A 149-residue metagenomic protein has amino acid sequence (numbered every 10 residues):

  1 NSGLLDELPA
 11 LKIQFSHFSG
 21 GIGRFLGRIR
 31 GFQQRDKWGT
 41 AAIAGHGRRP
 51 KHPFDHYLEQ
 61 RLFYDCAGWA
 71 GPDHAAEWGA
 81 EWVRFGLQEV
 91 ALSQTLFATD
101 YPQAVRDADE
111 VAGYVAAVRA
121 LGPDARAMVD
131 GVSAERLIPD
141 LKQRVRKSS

Functional and structural regions predicted by a protein language model:
N1-R61, E77-S93: Histidine/acidic residue-rich metal-binding segments in metalloenzymes
S2-G3, L11, G21, F63-Y64 (+3 more regions): Mid-to-C-terminal alpha-helical segments outside catalytic/metal-binding sites
